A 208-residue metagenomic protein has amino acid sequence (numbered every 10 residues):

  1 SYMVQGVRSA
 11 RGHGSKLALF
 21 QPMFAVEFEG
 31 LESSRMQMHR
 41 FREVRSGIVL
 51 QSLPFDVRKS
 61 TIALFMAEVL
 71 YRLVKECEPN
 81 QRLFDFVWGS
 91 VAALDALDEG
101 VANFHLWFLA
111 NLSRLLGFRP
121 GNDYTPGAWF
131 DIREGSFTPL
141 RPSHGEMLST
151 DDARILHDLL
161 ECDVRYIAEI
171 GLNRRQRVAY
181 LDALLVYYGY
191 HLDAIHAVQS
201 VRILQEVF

Functional and structural regions predicted by a protein language model:
S1-F208: Non-catalytic alpha-helical scaffolds and adjoining flexible linkers that form interface surfaces for assembly
